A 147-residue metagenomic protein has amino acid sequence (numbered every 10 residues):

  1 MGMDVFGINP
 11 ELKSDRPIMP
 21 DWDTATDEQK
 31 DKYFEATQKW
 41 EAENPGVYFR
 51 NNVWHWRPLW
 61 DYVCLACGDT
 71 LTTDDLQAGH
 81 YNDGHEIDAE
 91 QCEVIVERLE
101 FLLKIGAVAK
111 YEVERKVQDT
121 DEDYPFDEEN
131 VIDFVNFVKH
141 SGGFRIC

Functional and structural regions predicted by a protein language model:
M1-C147: Acidic (Asp/Glu-rich) sequence patches and key acidic residues that form negatively charged surfaces used
